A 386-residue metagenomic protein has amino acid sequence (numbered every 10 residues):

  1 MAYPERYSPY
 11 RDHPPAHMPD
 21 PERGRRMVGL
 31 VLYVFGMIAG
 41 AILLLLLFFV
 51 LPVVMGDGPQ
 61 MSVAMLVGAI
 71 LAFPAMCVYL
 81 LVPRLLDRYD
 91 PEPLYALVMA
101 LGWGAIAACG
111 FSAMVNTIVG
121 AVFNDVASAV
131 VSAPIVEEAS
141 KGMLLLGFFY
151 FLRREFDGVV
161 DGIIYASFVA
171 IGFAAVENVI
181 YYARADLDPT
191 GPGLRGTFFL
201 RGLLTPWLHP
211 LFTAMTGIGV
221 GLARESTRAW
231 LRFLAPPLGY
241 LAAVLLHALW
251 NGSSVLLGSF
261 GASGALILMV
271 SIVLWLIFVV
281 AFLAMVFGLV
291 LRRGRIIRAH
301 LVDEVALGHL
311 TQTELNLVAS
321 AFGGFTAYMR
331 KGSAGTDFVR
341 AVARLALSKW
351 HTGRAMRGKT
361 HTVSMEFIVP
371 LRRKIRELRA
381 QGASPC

Functional and structural regions predicted by a protein language model:
M1-C386: Hydrophobic alpha-helical segments at protein termini of multi-pass membrane proteins
